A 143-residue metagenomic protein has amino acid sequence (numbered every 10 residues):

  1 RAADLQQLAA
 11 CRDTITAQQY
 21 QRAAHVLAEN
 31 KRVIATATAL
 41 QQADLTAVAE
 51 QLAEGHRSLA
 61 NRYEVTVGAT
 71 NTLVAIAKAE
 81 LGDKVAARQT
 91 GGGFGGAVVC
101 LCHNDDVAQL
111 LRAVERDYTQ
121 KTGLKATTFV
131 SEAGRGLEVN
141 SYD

Functional and structural regions predicted by a protein language model:
R1-A87, L101-D143: C-terminal nucleotide
G95-L101: Short beta-strand->loop micro-motif that forms the acidic, two-metal-ion catalytic signature in nucleotide-processing
